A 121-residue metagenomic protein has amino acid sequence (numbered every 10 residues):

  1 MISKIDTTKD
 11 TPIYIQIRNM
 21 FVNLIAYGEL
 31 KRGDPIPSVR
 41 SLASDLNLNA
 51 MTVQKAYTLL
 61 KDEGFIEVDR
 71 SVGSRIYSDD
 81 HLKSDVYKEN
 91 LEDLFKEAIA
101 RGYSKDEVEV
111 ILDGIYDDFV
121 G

Functional and structural regions predicted by a protein language model:
M1-P35, D85-V120: Extreme N-terminal segment that seeds HTH/winged-HTH DNA-binding domains in transcriptional regulators
F21, Y57-T58: Short, hydrophobic-biased segments on the C-terminal half of alpha helices that form "recognition helices"
P35-L46: A short alpha-helical element within helix-turn-helix/winged-helix DNA-binding domains across DNA-binding proteins
I36, F65-I76: Short, Lys/Arg-rich nucleic-acid/phosphate-binding segment
D45, D62-E63, R101, D118: Residue cluster at the C-terminal edge of the helix-turn-helix DNA-binding motif
